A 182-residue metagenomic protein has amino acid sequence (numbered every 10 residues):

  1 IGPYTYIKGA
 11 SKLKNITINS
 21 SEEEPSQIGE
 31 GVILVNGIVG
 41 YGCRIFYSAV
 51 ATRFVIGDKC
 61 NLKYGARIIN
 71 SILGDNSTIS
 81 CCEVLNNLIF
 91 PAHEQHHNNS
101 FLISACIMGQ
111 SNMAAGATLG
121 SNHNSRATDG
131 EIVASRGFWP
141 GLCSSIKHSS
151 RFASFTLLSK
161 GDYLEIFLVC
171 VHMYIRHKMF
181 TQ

Functional and structural regions predicted by a protein language model:
K8-V35, Y41-R53, G57-Q182: Glycine-rich hexapeptide-repeat left-handed beta-helix
